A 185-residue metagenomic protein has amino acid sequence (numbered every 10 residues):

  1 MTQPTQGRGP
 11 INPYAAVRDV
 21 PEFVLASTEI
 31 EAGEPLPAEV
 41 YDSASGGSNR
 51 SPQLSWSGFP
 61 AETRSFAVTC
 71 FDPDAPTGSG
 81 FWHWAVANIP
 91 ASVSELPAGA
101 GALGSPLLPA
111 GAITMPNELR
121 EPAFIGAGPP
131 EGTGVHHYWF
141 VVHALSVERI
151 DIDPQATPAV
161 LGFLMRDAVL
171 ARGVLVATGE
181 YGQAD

Functional and structural regions predicted by a protein language model:
M1-D185: N-terminus-centered regions that define maturation/targeting leaders and the start of the first functional domain
